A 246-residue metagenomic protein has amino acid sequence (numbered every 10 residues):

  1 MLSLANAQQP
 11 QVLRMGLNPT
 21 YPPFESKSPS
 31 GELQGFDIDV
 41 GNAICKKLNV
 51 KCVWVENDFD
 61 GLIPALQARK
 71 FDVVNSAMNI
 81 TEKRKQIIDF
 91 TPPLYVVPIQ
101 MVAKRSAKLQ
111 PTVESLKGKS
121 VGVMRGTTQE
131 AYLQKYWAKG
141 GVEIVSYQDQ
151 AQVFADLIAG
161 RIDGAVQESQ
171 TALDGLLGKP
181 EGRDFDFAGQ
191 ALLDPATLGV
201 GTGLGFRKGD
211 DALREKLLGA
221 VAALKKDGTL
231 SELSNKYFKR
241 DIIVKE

Functional and structural regions predicted by a protein language model:
Q8-A77, Q86, D227, R240: Extracytoplasmic small-molecule ligand-binding "clamshell" domains of the periplasmic binding protein/Venus flytrap
P19, Y95-A103, L177-L218, F238-E246: Periplasmic-binding protein-like
K27, G41-L48, Q129-Q148, L176-R183 (+1 more regions): Ligand-binding cleft/hinge of the Venus flytrap
D39-K47, A107, E114, K119-S120 (+3 more regions): Extended ligand-binding regions for polar small-molecule ligands
N42-K46, V55-E56, D60-V73, I87-D89 (+2 more regions): Short helices/loops that flank or line small-molecule/ion binding pockets
V50, M78-R84, F90-G141: A conserved helix-loop-strand patch within extracytoplasmic ligand-binding domains of the periplasmic binding
K51-D58, V123, G141-D149: Short beta-strand-to-loop elements that line the ligand-binding cleft of bilobed periplasmic-binding protein-like
G61, S76-Q86, Q134-Y136, D163-L198: A ligand-binding cleft/hinge motif common to bilobed small-molecule-binding domains
